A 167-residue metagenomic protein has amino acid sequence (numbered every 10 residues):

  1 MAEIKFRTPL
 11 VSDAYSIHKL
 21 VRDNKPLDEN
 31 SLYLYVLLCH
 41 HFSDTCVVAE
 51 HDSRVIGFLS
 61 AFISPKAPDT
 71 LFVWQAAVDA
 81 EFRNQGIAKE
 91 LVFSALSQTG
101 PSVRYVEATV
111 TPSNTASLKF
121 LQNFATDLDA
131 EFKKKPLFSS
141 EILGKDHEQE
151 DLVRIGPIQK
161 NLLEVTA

Functional and structural regions predicted by a protein language model:
I4-I17: A short beta-loop-alpha structural element at the N-terminal edge of CoA-dependent acyl/N-acetyltransferase catalytic
D28-L37: A short, aromatic/hydrophobic, helix- or strand-capping loop or linear motif that either lines the entrance/gate
V48, R54-I63, T70-F72, A77: Conserved beta-strand in the GNAT
Q75-R83, V110-T111: A short, internal acetyl-CoA/4′-phosphopantetheine-binding micro-motif in the GNAT/acyltransferase core
V78, N84-S97, K119, N123: Conserved acetyl-CoA-binding loop-helix of GNAT-fold acetyltransferases
T99-P112: Conserved GNAT acetyl-CoA-binding A-motif
P112-K134: Conserved active-site alpha-helix within GNAT-family acetyltransferase domains
L128-A167: C-terminal "cap" of GNAT-fold acetyltransferases
